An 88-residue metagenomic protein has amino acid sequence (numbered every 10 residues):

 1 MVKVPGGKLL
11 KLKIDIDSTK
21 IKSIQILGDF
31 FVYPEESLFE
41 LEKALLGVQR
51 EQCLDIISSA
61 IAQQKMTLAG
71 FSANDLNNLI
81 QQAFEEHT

Functional and structural regions predicted by a protein language model:
M1-K20: Structured beta-strand/loop patches that form or line metal/cofactor-binding pockets in enzymes
K3-V4, Q25, T67: Generic detector of intrinsically disordered, low-complexity, polar/charged segments
P5-K8, L27, L79-Q82, E86: Generic hydrophobic/packing signal
G6-G7, G28, G47, G70: Residue-identity detector for glycine
I21-S59: A hydrophobic, small-residue-rich beta->alpha segment in the mid-to-C-terminal subdomain of diverse proteins
R50-T88: Cysteine/selenocysteine-centered motifs that mediate thiol-based redox chemistry or coordinate metal-sulfur cofactors
